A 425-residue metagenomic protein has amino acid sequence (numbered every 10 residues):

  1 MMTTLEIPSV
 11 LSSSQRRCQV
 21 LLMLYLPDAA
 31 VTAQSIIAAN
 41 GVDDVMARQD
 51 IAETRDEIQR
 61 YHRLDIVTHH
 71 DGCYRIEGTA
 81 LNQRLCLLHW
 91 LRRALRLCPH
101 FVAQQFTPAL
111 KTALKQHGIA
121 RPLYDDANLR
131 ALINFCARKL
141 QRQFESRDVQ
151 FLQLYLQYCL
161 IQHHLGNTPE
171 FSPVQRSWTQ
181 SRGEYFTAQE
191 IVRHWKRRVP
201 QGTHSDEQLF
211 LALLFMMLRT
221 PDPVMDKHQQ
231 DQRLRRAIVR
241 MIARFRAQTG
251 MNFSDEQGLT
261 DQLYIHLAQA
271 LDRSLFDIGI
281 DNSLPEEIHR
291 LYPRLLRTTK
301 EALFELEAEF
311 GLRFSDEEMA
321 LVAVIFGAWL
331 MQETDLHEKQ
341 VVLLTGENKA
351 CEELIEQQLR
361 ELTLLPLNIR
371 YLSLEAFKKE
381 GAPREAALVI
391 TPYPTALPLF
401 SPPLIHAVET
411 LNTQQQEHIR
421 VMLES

Functional and structural regions predicted by a protein language model:
M1-S425: A cross-family "folded-core" feature that marks the main globular domain of proteins
